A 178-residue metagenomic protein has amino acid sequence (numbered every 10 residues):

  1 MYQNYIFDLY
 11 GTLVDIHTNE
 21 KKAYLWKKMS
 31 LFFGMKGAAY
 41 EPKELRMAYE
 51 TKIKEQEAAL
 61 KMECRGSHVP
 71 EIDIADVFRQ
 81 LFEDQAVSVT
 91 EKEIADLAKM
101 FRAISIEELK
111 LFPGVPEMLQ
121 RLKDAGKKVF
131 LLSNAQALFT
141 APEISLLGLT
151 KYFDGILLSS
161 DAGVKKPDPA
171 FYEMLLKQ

Functional and structural regions predicted by a protein language model:
Y2-L111: N-terminal helical cap/lid subdomain that shapes the substrate entry/recognition surface in HAD-like hydrolases
D8, S159-S160: Conserved residues at the C-terminal ends of beta-strands
G11, G163-V164: Alpha/beta-hydrolase active-site loop signature
L13, F139-T140, F171: Conserved short alpha-helix immediately C-terminal to the canonical SAM/SAH-binding motif I of Rossmann-like
L31-G34, E117-Q120, D124, K177: Surface-exposed alpha-helical segments enriched in charged/polar residues
K92-L111, V115-S145, G155-S159: Substrate-recognition element of Asp-dependent hydrolases with the DxDx(T/V) motif
T150-D154: Conserved H-loop
K165-Q178: Conserved Lys-Pro-Asp/Glu-containing loop-to-beta segment of HAD-superfamily phosphomonoesterases, centered on
